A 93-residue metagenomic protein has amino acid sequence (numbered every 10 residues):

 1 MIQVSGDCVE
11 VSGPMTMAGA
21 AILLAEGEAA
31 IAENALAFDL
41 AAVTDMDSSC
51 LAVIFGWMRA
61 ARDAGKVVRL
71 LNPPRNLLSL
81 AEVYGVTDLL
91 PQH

Functional and structural regions predicted by a protein language model:
M1-M46, G56-H93: STAS-like cytosolic regulatory interaction modules
